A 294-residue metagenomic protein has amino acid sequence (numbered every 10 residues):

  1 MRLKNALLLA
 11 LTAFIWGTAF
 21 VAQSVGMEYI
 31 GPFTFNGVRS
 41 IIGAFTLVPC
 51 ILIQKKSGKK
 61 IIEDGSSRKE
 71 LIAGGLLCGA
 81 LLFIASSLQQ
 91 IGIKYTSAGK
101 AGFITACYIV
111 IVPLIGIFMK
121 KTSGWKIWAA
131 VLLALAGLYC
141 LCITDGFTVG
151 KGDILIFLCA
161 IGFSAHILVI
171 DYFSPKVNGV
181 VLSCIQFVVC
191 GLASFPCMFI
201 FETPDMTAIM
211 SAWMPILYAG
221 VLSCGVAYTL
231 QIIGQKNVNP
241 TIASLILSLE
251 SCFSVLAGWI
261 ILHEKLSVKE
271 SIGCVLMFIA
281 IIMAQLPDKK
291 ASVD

Functional and structural regions predicted by a protein language model:
M1-A6, Y29-F33, G37, D64-L71 (+4 more regions): Juxtamembrane helix-entry segments on the extracytoplasmic side of multipass membrane proteins
M1-V38, A80, I84, L88 (+3 more regions): Glycine-/small-residue-enriched transmembrane alpha-helix faces in small-molecule transporters and effluxers
A13, N36-V38, A101-C107, I170-G191 (+1 more regions): Helix-helix packing/entry segments at the starts of transmembrane helices
G17, V21, V48, G79 (+9 more regions): Hydrophobic/small/kink-forming positions within alpha-helical transmembrane segments of polytopic membrane proteins
A19-F20, V48-T105, C140, G220-V238: Specific transmembrane alpha-helical segments of multi-pass solute transporters/efflux pumps, especially DMT/EamA
S40-I41, V48, L52, K56 (+2 more regions): C-terminal-most transmembrane helix of multi-pass membrane proteins
G43-L47, V112-P113, T148-F201: Transmembrane alpha-helical segments that form core, pore/gating elements of small-molecule transporters/exporters
L47, S123-I143, F163, S194 (+1 more regions): Hydrophobic transmembrane alpha-helices of multi-pass small-molecule transport proteins
